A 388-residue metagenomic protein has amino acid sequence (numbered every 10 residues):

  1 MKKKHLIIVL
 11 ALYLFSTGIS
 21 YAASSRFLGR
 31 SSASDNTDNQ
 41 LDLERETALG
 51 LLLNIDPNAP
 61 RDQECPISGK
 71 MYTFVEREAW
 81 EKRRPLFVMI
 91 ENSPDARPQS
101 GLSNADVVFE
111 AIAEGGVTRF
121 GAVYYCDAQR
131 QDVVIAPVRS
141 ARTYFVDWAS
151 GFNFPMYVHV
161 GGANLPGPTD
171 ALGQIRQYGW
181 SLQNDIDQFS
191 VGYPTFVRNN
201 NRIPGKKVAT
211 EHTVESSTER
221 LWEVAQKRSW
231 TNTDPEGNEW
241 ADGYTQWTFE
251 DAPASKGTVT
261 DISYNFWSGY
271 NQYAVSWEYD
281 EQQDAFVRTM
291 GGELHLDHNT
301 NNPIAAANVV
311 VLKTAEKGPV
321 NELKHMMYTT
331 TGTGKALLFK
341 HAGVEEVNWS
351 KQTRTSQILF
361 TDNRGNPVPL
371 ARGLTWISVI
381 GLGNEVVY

Functional and structural regions predicted by a protein language model:
M1-K2, L28, L43: Intrinsically disordered, low-complexity sequence elements enriched in Ser/Thr/Gly/Pro
M1-L12: N-terminal Sec-pathway targeting helices
H5, S34-F109, E114-Y388: A surface/extracellular/periplasmic glyco- and lipid-processing/surface-interacting theme
L12-S20: Core hydrophobic alpha-helical transmembrane segments of single-pass membrane proteins
I19-D35: Sec-dependent signal peptide cleavage junction
